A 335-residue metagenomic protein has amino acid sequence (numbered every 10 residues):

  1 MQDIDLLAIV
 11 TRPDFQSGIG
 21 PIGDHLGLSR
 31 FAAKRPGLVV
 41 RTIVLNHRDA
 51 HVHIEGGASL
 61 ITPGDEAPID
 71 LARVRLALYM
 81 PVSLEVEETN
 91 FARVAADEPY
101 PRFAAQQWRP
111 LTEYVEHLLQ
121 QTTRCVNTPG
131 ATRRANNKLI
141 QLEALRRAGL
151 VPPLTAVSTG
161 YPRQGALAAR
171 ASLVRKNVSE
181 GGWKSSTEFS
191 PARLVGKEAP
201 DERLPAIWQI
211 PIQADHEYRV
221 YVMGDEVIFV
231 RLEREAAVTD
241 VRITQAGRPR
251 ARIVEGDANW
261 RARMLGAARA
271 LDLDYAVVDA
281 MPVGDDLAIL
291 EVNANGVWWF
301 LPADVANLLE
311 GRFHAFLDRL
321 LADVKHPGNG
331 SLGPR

Functional and structural regions predicted by a protein language model:
Q2-A8: Extreme N-terminal starter segment of soluble prokaryotic enzymes
D5, R75-L76, A288: Structural motif
D14-A33, I43-P152: Conserved N-proximal alpha/beta basic substrate-recognition cap immediately N-terminal to, or forming the N-lobe
G37-H51, K176-N177, W183: A short beta-strand-loop structural module common to alpha/beta enzyme folds
E55-G57, G64, V222-E226, V283-D285: Short acidic-glycine loop/turn motifs at beta-strand connectors
A131-S186: Loop-centered beta-sheet repeat module
A169-R263: Phosphate-binding site of ATP-dependent enzymes
E255, R269-L273, P282-R335: C-terminal active-site "lid" helix and adjoining low-complexity regulatory extension at the edge of ATP-using catalytic
